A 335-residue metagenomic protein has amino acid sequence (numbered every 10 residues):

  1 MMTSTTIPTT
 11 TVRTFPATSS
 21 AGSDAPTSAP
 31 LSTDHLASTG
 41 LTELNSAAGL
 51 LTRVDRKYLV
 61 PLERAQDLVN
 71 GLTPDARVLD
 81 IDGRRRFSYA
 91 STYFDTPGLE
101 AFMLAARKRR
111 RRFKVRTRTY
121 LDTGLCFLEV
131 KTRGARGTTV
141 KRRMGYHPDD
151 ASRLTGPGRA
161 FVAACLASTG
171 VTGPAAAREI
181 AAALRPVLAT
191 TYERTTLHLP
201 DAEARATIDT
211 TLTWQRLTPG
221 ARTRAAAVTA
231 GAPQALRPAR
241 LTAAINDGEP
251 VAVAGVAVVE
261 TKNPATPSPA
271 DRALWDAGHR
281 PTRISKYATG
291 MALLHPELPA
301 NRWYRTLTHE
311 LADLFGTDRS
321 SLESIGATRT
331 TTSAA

Functional and structural regions predicted by a protein language model:
M1-A335: Phosphate-end processing signature that detects enzymes handling 5′-triphosphorylated RNA and polyphosphate
